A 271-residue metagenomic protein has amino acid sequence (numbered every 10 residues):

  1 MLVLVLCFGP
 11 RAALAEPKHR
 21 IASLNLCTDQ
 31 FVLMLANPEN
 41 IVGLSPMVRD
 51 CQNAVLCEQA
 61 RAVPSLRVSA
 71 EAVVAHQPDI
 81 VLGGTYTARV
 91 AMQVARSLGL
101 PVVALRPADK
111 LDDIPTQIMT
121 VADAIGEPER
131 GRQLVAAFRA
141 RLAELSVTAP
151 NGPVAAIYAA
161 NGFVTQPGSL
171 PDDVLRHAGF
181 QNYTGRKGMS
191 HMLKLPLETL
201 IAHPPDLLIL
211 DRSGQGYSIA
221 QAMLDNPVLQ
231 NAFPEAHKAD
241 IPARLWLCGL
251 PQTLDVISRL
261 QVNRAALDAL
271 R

Functional and structural regions predicted by a protein language model:
M1-G9: Bacterial N-terminal signal peptides
R11-A15: Sec/Tat signal peptide C-region and signal peptidase I cleavage site
E16-R20, I80, V90-F163, T184-R186 (+3 more regions): Extracytoplasmic substrate-binding proteins
R20-Y86, Y183: A short, structured surface patch at a secondary-structure boundary
D29-M34, R49-A54, F163-P167, L210 (+2 more regions): Short, solvent-exposed loop/turn elements at domain surfaces
M47-Q52, Q59, T165-M192: Alpha-helical, coiled-coil/dimerization segments enriched in small aliphatic residues
A70-P78, K194-P204: Short helices/loops that flank or line small-molecule/ion binding pockets
T87-S97, L207-D225: A ligand-binding cleft/hinge motif common to bilobed small-molecule-binding domains
